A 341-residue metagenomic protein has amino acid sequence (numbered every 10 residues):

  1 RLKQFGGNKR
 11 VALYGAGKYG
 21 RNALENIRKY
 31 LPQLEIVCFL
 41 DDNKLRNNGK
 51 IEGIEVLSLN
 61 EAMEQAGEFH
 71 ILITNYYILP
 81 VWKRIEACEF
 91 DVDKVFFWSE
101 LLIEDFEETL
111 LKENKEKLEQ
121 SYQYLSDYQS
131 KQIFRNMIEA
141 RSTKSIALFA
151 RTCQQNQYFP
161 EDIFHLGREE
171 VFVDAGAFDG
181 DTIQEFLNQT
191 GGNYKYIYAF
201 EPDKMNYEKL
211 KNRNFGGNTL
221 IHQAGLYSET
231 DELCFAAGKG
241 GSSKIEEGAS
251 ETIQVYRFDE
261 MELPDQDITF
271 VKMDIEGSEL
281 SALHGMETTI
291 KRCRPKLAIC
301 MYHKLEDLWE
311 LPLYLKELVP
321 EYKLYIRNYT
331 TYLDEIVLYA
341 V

Functional and structural regions predicted by a protein language model:
R1-R10, Y30-L31, D42-V341: Phosphate/nucleotide-binding beta-alpha loop and adjacent structural elements of enzyme active sites
L13: Basic, polyanion-interacting recognition surfaces, primarily in bacterial LytTR/OmpR-type DNA-binding effector domains
A16: Glycine-rich Rossmann-fold phosphate-binding loop(s) that bind the pyrophosphate of adenine dinucleotide cofactors
G20: N-terminal Rossmann-fold NAD(P) dinucleotide-binding loop
L24-I36: Substrate-recognition/cap helix-loop segment adjacent to the acidic, metal-dependent catalytic center of Asp-based
